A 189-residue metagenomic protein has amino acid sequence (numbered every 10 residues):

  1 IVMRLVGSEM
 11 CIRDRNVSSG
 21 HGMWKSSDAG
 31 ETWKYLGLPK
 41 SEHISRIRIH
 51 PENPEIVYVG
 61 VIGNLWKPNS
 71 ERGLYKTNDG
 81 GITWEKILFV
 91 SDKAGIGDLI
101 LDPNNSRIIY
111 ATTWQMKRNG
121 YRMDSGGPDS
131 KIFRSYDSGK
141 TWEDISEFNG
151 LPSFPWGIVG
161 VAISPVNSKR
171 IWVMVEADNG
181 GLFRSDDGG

Functional and structural regions predicted by a protein language model:
I1-G7, I12: Single conserved hydrophobic/aromatic residue that forms the stacking wall/gate of nucleotide- or nucleobase-binding
E9, T112-M116: Generic short beta-strand segments
R13-D14, G20-K40, P54-E55, N64 (+5 more regions): Asp-box/BNR beta-propeller loop motif
S45, I56, R107-I108, Y121: Core domains of carbohydrate- and sulfate-ester-processing enzymes
P51-P54, P103-S106, I163-S168: Residue-level detector of Asp-centered blade-edge/turn motifs that repeat once per structural unit in beta-propeller
V59, Y110-T112, V173: Residue position within the beta-strands of beta-propeller blades
I96, G157-A162: Signature of short aromatic-glycine-proline-rich micro-motifs recurring in repeat-based ectodomains
